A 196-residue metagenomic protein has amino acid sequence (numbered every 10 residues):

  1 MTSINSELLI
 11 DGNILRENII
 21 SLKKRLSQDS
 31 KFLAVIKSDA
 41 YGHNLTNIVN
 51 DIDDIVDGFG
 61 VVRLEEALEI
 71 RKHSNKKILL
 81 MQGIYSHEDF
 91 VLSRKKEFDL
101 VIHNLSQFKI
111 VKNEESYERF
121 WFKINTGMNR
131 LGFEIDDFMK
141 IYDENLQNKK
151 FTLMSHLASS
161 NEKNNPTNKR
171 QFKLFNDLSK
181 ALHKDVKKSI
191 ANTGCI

Functional and structural regions predicted by a protein language model:
M1-S3: Gly-rich Lys/Arg/Thr-decorated short loops/hinges at beta-loop-alpha junctions or inter-strand turns that position
S6-I10, I14-E17, S30-I190: Active-site-proximal beta-alpha core segment in soluble small-molecule metabolic enzymes
L22: Active-site anion-handling motifs in enzyme catalytic cores
R25-S27: Terminal domain-start leader segments
I190-I196: Short catalytic-site patches enriched in acidic/histidine residues that coordinate or position cofactors/metals
